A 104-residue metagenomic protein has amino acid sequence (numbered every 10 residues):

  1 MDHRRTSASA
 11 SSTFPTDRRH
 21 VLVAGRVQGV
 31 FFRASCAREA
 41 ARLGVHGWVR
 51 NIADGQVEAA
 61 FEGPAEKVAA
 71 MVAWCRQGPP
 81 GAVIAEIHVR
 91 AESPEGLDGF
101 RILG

Functional and structural regions predicted by a protein language model:
M1-G104: Intrinsically disordered, low-complexity, mixed-charge
